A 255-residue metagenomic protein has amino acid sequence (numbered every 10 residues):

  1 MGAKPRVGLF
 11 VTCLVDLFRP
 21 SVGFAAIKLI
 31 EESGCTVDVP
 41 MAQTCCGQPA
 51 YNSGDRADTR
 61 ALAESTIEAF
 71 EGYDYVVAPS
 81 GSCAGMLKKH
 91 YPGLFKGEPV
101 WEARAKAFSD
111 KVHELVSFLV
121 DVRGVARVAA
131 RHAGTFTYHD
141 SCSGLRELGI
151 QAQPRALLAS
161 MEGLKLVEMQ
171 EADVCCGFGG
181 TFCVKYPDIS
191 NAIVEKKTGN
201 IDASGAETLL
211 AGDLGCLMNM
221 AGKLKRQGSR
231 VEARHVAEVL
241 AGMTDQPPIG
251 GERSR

Functional and structural regions predicted by a protein language model:
M1-R255: Iron-sulfur cluster-binding electron-transfer modules in prokaryotic oxidoreductases
